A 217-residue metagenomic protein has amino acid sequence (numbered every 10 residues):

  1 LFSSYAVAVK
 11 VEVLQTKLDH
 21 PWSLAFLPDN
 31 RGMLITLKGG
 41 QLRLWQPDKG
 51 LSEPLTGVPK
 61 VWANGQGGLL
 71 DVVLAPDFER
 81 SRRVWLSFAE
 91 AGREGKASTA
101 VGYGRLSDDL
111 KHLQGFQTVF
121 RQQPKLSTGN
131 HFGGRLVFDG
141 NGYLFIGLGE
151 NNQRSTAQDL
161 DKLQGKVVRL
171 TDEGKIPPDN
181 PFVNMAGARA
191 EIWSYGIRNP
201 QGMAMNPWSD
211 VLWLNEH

Functional and structural regions predicted by a protein language model:
F2-S155, G202-H217: Acidic, Gly/Ser/Thr-rich repeat motifs that build Ca2+-stabilized beta-propeller blades
W62-G65, T156, L160, W193-G196: Aromatic-acidic/polar surface patches that form glycan- and anion
G68, I176-P177, P181: Intrinsic disorder/low-complexity signature
T99-D109, L160-E173: Beta-propeller blade signature
V137-Y143, R169-P178: A structural motif
Q153, A157, G187-A190: Active-site oxyanion-binding pockets that recognize sulfate/phosphate
K162-L170, D179-L212: Loop-centered beta-sheet repeat module
